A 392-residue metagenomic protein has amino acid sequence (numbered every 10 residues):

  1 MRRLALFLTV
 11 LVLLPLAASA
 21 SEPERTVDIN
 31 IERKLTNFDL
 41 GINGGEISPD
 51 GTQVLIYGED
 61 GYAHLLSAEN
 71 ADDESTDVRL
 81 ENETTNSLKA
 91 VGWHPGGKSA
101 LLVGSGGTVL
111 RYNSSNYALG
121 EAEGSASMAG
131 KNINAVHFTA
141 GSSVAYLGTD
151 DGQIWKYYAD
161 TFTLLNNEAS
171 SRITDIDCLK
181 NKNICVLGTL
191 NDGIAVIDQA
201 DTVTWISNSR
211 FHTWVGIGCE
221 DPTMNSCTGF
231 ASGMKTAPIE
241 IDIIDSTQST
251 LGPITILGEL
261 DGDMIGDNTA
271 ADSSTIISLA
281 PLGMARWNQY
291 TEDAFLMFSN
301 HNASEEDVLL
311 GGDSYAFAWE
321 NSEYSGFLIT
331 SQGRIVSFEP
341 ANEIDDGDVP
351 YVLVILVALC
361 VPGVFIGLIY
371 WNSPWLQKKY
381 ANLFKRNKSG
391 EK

Functional and structural regions predicted by a protein language model:
M1-L4: Positively charged n-region of N-terminal signal peptides that target proteins for export
F7, A17-A18: Cleavable N-terminal signal peptides
F7-V10, E306: Terminal low-complexity, poorly structured segments
V12-L16: Hydrophobic core
A20-K392: Residue-level hotspots at or immediately adjacent to binding/recognition sites across diverse folds
